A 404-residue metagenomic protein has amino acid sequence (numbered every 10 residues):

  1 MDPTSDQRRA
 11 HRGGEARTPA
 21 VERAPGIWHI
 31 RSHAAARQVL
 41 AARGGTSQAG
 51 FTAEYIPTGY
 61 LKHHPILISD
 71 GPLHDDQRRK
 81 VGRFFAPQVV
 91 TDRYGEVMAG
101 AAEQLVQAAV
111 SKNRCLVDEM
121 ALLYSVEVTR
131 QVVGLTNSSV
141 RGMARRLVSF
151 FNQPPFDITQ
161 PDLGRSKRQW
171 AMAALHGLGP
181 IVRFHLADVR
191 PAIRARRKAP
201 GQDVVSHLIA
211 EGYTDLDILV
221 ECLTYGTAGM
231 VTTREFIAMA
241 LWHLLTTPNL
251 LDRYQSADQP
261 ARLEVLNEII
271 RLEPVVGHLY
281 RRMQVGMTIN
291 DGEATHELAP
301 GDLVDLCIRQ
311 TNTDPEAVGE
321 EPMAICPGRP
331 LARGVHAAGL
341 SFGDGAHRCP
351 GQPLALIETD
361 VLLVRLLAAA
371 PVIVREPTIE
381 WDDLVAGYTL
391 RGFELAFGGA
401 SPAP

Functional and structural regions predicted by a protein language model:
M1-P404: Cytochrome P450
